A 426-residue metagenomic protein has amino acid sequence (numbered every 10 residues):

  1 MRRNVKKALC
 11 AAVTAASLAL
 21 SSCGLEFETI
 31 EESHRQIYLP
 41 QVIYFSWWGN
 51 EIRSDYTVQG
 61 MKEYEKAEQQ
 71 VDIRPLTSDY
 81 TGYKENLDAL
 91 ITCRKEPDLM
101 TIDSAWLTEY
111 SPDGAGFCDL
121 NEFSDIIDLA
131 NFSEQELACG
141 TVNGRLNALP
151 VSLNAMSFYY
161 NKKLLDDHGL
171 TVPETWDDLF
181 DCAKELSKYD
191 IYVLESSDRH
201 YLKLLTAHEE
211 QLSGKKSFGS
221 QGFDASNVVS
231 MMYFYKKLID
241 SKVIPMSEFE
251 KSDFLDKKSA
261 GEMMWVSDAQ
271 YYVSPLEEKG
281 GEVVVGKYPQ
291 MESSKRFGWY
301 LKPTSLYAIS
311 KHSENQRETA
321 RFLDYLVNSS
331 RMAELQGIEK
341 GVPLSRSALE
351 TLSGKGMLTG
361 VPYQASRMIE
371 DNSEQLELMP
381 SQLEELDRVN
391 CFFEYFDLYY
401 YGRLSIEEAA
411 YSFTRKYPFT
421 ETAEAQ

Functional and structural regions predicted by a protein language model:
I37, G116, S305, I309-E384 (+1 more regions): Mature extracytoplasmic/periplasmic domains
K62, K66, D72-R74, D240-S241 (+1 more regions): Extracytoplasmic/periplasmic substrate-recognition and gating elements
A67-F132, D167-H168, A260-G261, P275-E278: Extracytoplasmic "Venus flytrap"/periplasmic binding protein-like
A89-L90, P97-D98, I127-K163, S294-W299 (+1 more regions): A structural signal for short loop-to-beta-strand junctions that line the ligand-binding cleft of periplasmic/secreted
D103-M156, F180, E282-P289, G360-V361: Hinge/lid segment of periplasmic solute-binding proteins
T141, L301, V361-E421: C-terminal capping/gating helix-and-loop segments adjacent to ligand/active sites or protein-protein/ligand interfaces
N147-V151, M156, D178-D224, G261: Extracytoplasmic/periplasmic solute-binding protein
E185, S220-S247, Y288: Glycine-centered hinge/linker elements that transmit conformational signals in sensory and ligand-binding systems
